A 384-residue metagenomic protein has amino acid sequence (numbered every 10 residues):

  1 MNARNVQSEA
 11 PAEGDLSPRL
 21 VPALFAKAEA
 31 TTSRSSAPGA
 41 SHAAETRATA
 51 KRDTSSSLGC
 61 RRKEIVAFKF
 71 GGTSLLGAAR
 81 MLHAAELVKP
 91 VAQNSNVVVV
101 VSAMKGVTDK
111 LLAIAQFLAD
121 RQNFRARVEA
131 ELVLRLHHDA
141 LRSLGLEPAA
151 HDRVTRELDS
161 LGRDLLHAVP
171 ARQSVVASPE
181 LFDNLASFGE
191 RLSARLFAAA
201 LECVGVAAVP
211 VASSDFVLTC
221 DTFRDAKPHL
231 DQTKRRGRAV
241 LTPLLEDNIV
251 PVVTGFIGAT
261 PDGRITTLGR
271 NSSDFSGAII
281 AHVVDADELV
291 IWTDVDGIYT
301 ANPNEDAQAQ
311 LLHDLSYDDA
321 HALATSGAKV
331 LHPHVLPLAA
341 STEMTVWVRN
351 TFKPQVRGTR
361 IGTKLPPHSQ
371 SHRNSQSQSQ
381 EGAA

Functional and structural regions predicted by a protein language model:
N2-E9, E13-A28, T32-L336, Q370: Nucleotide/pyrophosphate-binding catalytic subdomain
M104-K105, D215, V295-G297, T342 (+3 more regions): Glycine-rich beta-alpha junction loops
L323-G362: A conserved active-site cap/scaffold subdomain adjacent to cofactor or substrate pockets
R360-R373, Q380-A384: A conserved regulatory-domain signal marking ACT and ACT-like small-molecule sensing domains and adjacent regulatory
